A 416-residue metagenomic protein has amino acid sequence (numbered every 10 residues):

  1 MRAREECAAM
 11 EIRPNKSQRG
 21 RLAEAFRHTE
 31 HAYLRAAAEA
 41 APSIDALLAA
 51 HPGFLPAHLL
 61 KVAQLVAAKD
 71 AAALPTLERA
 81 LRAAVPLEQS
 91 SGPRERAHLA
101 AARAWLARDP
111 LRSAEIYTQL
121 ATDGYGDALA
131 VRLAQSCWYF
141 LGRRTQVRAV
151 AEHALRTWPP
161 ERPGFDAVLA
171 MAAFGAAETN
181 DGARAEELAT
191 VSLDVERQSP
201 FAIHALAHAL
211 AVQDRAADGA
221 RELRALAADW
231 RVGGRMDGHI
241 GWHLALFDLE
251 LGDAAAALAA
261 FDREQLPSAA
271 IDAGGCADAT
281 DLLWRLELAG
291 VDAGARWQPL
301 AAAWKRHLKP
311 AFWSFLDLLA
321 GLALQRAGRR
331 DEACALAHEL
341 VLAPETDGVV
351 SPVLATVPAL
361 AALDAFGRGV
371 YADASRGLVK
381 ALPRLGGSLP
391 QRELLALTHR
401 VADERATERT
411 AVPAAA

Functional and structural regions predicted by a protein language model:
R2, E11, N15, G20-E95 (+5 more regions): Inter-helical turn/loop elements of alpha-helical hairpins
Q18-A25, G53-P56, S91-A97, G124-V131 (+7 more regions): Generic helix N-cap/helix-start motif at coil->alpha-helix transitions
H28, K61, A100, A134 (+8 more regions): Structural register within alpha-helical repeat arrays
A32, L65, A104, W138 (+9 more regions): Residue at a conserved register position within TPR or TPR-like alpha-solenoid repeats
D45-P52, V85-S90, T118-G126, H153-R162 (+7 more regions): Solenoid-like repeat scaffolds
E152-D248: Internal metal/ion-chelating core segments
M236, G241-A303: A conserved active-site cap/scaffold subdomain adjacent to cofactor or substrate pockets
